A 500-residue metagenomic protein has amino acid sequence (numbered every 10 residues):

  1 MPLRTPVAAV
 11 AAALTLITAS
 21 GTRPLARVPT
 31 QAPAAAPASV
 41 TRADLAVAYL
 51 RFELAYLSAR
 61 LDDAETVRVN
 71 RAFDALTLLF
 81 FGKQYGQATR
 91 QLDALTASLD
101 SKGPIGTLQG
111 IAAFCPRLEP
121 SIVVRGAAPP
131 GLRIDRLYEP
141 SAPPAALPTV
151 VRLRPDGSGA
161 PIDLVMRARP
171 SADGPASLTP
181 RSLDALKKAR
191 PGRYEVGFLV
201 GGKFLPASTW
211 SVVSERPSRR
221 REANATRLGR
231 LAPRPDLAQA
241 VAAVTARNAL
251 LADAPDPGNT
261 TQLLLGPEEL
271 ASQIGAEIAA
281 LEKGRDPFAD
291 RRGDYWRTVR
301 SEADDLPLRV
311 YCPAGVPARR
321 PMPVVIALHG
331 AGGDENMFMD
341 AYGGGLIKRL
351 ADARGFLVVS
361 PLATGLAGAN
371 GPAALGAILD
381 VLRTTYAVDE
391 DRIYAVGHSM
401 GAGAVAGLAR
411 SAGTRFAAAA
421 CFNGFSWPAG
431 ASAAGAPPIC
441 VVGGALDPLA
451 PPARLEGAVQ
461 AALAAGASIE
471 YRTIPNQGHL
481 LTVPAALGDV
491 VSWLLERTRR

Functional and structural regions predicted by a protein language model:
V28-F73, C115-I122, P129-P130, V213-L250: Amphipathic, heptad-repeat alpha-helical segments
F114-E119, P161-M322, I469: A domain-start/cap signature at the N-terminus of enzymes
S121-P143: Contiguous beta-strand segments within globular domains
G315-R320, A369-S399: Gly/Ser-rich "nucleophile elbow"/oxyanion-hole loop immediately N-terminal to the catalytic nucleophile in hydrolases
V316-M322, A327-G368, P448-L449: Short substrate-entry loop that stabilizes the transition state in hydrolases
R383-T384, D391-A436: Primarily recognizes the serine-hydrolase "nucleophile elbow" in alpha/beta-hydrolase and SGNH/GDSL folds
C440-G443: Short beta-strand/loop motif that positions the catalytic acidic residue of the alpha/beta-hydrolase fold
A453-R500: C-terminal catalytic histidine-bearing segment of alpha/beta-hydrolase fold enzymes
